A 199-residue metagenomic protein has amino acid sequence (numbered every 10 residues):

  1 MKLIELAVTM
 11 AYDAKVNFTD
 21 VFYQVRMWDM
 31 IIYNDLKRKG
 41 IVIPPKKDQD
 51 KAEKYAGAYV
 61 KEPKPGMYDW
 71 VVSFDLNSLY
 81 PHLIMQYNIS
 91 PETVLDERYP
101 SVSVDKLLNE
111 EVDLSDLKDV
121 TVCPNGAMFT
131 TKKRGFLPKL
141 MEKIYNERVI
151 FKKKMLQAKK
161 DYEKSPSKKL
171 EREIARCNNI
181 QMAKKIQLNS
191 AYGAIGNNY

Functional and structural regions predicted by a protein language model:
M1-P91, E163, L170-Y199: Common nucleic-acid-contacting/processivity interface regions adjacent to the catalytic cores of nucleic-acid enzymes
L76-Y199: Helical catalytic core of nucleic-acid polymerases
